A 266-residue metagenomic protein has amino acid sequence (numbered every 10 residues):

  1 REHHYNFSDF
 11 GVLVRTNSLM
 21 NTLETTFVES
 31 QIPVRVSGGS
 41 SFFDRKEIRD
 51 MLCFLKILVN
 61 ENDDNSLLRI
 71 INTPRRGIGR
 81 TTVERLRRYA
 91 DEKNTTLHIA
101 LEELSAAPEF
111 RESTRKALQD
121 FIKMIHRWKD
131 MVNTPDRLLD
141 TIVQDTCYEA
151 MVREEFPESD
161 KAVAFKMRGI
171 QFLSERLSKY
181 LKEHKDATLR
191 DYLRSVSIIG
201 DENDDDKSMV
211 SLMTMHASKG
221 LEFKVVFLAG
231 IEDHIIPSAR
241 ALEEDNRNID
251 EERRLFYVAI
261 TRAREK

Functional and structural regions predicted by a protein language model:
R1-L68, E158-F165, A187-R190, I198 (+3 more regions): Conserved motor-region signature of P-loop NTPase helicases/translocases
M51, L55-V59, L67, I71 (+3 more regions): Conserved RecA-like P-loop NTPase helicase motor core
N60, C147-Y148, I231-I236: Short connector loops/turns at beta-strand edges and beta->alpha or beta->beta junctions
P74, L104-A217, L221-E222, P237-S238: Accessory C-terminal helicase-associated subdomains
E84-Y89: C-terminal helical "lid" of AAA+/P-loop NTPase domains
D91, E232-K266: C-terminal accessory regions
L101: Conserved phosphoryl-transfer catalytic core
